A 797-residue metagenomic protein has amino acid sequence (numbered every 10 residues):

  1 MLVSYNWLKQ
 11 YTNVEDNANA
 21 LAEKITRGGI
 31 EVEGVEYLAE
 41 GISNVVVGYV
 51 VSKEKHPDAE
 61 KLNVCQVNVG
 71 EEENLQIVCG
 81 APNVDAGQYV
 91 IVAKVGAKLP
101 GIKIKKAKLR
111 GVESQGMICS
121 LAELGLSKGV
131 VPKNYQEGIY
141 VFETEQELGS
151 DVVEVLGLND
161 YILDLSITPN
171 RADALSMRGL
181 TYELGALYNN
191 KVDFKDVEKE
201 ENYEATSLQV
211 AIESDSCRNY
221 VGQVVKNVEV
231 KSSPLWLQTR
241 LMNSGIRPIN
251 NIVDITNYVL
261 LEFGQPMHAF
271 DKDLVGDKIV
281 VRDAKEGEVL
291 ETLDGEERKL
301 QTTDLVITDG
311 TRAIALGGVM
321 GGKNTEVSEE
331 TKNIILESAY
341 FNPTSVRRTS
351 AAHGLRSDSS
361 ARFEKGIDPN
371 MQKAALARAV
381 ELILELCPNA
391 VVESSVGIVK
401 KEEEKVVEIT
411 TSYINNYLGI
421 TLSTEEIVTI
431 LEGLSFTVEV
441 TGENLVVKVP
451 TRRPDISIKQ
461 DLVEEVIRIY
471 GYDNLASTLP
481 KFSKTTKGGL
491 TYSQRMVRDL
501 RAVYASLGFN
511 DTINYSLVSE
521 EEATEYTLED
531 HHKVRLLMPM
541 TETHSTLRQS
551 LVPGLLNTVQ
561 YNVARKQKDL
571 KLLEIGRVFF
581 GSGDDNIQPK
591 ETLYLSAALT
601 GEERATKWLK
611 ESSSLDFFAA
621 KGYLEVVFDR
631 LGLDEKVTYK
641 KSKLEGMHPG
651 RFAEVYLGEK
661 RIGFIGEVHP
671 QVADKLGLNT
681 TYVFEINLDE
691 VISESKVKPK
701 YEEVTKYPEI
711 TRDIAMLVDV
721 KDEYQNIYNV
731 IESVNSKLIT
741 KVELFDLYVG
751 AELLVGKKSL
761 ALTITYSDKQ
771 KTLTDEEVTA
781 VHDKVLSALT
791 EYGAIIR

Functional and structural regions predicted by a protein language model:
M1-E198, I335, G354, D358 (+4 more regions): Phosphate-backbone binding interfaces of nucleic-acid-interacting proteins
L2, G433-F436, N514, D585 (+2 more regions): A carboxyl-terminal module marker
V3-L8, D160-T168, R218-K226, D358-K365 (+8 more regions): Short, hydrophobic beta-strand segments
S4-Y5, N63, V192-E288, E603: Glycine/proline-enriched, intrinsically flexible loops and inter-domain linkers
V47-I77, N250, T256-N324: Conserved mixed alpha/beta core segments that line enzyme active sites in large multi-domain catalysts
E113-S127, N134, I139-Y140, I307-E404 (+2 more regions): Mobile "lid/hinge" segments at catalytic clefts and subdomain interfaces of large enzymes
Y188-I212, C387-I414: Terminal amphipathic helices with adjacent charged low-complexity linkers/tails
V407-T411, N415-L570, R712-A715, T765-S767 (+1 more regions): Extended, well-folded interaction surfaces typified by the phenylalanyl-tRNA synthetase beta subunit core
